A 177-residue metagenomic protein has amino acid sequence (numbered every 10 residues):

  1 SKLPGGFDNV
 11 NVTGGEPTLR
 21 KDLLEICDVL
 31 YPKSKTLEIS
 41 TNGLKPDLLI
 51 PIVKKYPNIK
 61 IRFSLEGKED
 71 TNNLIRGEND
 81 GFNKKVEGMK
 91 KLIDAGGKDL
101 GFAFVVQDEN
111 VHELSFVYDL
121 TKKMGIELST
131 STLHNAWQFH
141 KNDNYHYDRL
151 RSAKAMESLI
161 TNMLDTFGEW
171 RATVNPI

Functional and structural regions predicted by a protein language model:
S1, D28-V29, K33, K55 (+2 more regions): Radical SAM enzyme [4Fe-4S]-AdoMet core and its adjacent flexible, acidic and glycine-rich loops/tails across
S1-N58: Conserved Radical SAM active-site core
